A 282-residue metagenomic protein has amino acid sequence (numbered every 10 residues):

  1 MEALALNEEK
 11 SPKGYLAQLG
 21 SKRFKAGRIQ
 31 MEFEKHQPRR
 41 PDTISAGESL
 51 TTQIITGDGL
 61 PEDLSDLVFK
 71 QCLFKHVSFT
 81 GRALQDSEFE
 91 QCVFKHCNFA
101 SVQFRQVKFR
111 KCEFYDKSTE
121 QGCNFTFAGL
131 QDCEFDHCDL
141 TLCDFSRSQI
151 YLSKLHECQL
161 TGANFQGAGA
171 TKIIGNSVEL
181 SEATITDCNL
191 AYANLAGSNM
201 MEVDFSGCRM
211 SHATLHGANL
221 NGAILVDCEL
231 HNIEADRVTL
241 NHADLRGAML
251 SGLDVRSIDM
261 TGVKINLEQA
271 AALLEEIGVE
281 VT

Functional and structural regions predicted by a protein language model:
M1-L4, A163: Short intrinsically disordered, low-complexity coil segments enriched in acidic
A3-A5, A17, A26: Ala/Thr-enriched low-complexity intrinsically disordered regions
L6-N7, Q30: Intrinsically disordered, low-complexity regulatory regions of eukaryotic regulatory proteins
K10-S11: Polybasic, lysine-rich low-complexity intrinsically disordered segments
Y15, F24-T282: Tandem repeat scaffolds
